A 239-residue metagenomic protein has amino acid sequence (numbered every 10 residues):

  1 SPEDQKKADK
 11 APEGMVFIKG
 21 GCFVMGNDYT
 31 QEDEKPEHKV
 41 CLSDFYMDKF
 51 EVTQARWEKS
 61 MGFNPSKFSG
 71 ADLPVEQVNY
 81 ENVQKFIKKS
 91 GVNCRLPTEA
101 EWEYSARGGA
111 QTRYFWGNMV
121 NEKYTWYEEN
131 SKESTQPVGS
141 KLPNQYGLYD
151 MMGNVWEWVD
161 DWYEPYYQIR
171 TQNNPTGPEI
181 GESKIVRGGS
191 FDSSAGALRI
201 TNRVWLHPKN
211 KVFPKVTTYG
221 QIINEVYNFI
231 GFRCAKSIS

Functional and structural regions predicted by a protein language model:
S1-E3, K7-A8: Pro/Ala/Gly-rich low-complexity, hydrophilic intrinsically disordered segments
D4, E32-E37, K215-I223: Short, P/G- and charge-enriched loop/turn segments at secondary-structure junctions
A8-S66, Y80-E81, G153: A short glycine-rich, aromatic-capped structural motif
E13-G14, K184, I230: Short structural boundary motif marking the start of a folded domain
V16, K39, R113, E157 (+1 more regions): Residues embedded in well-ordered beta-strands
I18, V24, S66-S69, P74-V212 (+1 more regions): Functional-site microenvironments in short loops/helix caps that host divalent-cation chemistry
G21, D28, G189, S237-S239: Short loop segments at secondary-structure junctions
I223-S239: Short, structured beta-strand segments at or near domain termini in extracellular proteins/domains
